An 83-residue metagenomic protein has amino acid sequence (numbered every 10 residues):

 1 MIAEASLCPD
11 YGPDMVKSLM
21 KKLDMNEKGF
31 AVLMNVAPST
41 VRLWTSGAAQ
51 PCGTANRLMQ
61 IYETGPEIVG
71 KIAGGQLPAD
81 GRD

Functional and structural regions predicted by a protein language model:
M1-Y11, E67-D83: N-terminal flexible/basic segments that precede or flank functional cores
I2-K22, Q60-T64: A short, Lys/Arg-rich alpha-helix, primarily the initiator
A5-S6, E27, A48: Recognition helices and adjacent regulatory flanks at domain boundaries
K28-V32: Short alpha-helical "recognition helix" segments of helix-turn-helix
V36-P51: Recognition helix of helix-turn-helix/homeodomain-like DNA-binding domains that insert into the DNA major groove
G53-K71: DNA major-groove recognition helix of helix-turn-helix/homeodomain DNA-binding modules
